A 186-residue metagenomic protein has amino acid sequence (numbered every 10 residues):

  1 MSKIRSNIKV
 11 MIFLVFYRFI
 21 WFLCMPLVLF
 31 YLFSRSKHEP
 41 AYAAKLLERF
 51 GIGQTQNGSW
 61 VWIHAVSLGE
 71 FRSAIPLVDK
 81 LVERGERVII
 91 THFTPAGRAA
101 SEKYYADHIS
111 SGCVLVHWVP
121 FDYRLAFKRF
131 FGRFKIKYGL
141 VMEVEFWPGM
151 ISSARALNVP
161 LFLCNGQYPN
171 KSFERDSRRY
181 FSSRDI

Functional and structural regions predicted by a protein language model:
M1-K3, W118-V119: Short intrinsically disordered, low-complexity coil segments enriched in acidic
S2-S36: Short hydrophobic helices that act as membrane-entry/anchoring signals
L29-I186: Active-site and donor-binding regions of nucleotide-sugar-utilizing enzymes
